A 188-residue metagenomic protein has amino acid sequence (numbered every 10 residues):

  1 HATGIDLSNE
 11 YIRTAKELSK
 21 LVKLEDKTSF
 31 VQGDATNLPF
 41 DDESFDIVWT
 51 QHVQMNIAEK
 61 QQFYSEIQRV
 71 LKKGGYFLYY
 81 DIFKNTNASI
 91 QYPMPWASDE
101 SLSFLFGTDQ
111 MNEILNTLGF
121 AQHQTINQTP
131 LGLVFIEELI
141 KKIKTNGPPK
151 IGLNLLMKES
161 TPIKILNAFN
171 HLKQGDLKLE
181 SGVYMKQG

Functional and structural regions predicted by a protein language model:
H1-N37: Class I SAM-dependent methyltransferase SAM/SAH-binding core
A2, F77-L78: A short hydrophobic/small-residue beta-strand
T36-V48: A short acidic, Gly/Pro-enriched loop at the edge of an enzyme's catalytic core that lines a small-molecule cofactor
D46-E59: A short SAM/SAH-binding and catalytic strip from SAM-dependent methyltransferases
Q61-Y76: A short glycine-rich, Lys/Arg-flanked "PGG" loop and its adjoining helix->strand segment in the class I
I82-L102: Short, glycine-/aromatic-enriched active-site segment of Class I SAM-dependent methyltransferases
S103-G119, H123-T125: Short alpha-helix
Q124-G188: Conserved Class I S-adenosyl-L-methionine
